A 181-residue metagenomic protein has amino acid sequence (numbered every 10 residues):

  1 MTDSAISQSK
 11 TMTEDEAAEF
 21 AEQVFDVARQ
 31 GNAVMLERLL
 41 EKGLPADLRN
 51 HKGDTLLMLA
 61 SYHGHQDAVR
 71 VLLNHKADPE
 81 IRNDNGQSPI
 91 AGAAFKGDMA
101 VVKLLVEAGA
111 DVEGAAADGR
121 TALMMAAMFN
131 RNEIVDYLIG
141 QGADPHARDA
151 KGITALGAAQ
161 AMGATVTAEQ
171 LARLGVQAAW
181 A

Functional and structural regions predicted by a protein language model:
M1-V24, G140-Q141, A150-A181: Ankyrin-repeat-protein effector appendages
M35, D67-A68, A100-V101, E133-I134 (+1 more regions): Conserved ankyrin/ankyrin-like repeat signature
